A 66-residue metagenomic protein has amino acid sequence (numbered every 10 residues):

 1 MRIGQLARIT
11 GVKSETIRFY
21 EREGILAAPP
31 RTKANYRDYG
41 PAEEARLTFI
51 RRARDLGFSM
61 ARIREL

Functional and structural regions predicted by a protein language model:
R2-I9, A27-K33, D38-L66: Arg/Lys-rich, alpha-helical DNA-contact motif
G24: Glycine-centered, phosphate/nucleic-acid-interacting loop/turn motifs that mediate DNA/RNA or nucleotide
